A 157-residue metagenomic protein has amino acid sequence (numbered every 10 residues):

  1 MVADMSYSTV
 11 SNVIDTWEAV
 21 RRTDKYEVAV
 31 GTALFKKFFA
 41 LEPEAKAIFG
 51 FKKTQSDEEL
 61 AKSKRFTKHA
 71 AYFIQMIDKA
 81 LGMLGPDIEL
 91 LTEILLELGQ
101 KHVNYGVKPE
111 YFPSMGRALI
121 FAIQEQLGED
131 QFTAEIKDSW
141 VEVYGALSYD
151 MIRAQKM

Functional and structural regions predicted by a protein language model:
M1-M157: Globin-like tetrapyrrole-binding proteins
